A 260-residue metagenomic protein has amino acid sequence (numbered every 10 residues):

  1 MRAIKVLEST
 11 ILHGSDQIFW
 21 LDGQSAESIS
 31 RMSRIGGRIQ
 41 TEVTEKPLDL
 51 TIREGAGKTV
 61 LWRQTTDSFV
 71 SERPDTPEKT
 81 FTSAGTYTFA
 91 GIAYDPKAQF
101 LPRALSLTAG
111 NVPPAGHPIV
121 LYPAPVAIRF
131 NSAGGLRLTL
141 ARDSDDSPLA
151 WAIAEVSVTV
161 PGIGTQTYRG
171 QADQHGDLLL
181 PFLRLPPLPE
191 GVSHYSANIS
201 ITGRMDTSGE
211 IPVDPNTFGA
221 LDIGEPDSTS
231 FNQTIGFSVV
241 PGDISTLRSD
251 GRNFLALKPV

Functional and structural regions predicted by a protein language model:
M1-M32, S106-L136, A141-P148, G170 (+1 more regions): Beta-strand-rich domain onsets/edges
A26-A56, D145-G162: Short, ordered, surface-exposed loop/turn motifs in non-cytosolic proteins
E42-P74, G162-L183: Short, acidic Ser/Thr/Gly-rich low-complexity loop/linker segments typical of extracellular and cell-surface proteins
R53-P113: N-terminal accessory interaction module
P77-K79, V126, T167-Q171, G219: Beta-strand-rich interaction surfaces with strong enrichment in secreted/lumenal proteins
K79-D95, L188-T207: A short, solvent-exposed beta-strand micro-motif common in secreted/extracellular proteins
D95-H117, D206-S245: Structured interaction patches on ligand/partner-binding surfaces of diverse proteins
A133-P181, P189, S200-S208: Secondary-structure-rich domain cores
